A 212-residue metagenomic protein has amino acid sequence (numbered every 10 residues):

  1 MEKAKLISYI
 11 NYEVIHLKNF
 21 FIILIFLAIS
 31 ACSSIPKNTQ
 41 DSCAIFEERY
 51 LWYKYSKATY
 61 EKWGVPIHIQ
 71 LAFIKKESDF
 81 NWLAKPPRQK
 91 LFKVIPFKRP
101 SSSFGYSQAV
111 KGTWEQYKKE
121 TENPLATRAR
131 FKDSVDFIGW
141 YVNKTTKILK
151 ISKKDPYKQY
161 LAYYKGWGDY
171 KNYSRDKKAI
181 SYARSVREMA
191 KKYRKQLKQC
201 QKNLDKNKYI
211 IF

Functional and structural regions predicted by a protein language model:
M1-H16: N-terminal secretory signal peptides that target proteins for export/translocation
I10, I25-F26, A84: Enrichment for repetitive, rod-forming helical segments
L17-K18, K76: Residue-level micro-sites within transmembrane alpha helices that shape and flank functional polar/acidic positions
K18-I25: Sec-dependent signal peptide recognition, specifically the positively charged N-region followed immediately by
S30-A31: C-terminal motif of bacterial Sec signal peptides marking the signal peptidase cleavage site
S34-N207, I211-F212: Catalytic glycan-binding domains that act on GlcNAc-containing polysaccharides
